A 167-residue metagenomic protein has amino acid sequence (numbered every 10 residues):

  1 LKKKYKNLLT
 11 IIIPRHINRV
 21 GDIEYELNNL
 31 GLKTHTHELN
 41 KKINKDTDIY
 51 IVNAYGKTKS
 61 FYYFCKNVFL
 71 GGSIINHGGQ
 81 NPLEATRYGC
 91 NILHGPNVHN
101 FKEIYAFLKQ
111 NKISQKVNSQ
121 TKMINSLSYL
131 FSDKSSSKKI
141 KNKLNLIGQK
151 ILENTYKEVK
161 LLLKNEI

Functional and structural regions predicted by a protein language model:
L1-I167: Nucleotide-activated sugar donor-binding and catalytic core shared by glycosyltransferases and related lipid-linked
